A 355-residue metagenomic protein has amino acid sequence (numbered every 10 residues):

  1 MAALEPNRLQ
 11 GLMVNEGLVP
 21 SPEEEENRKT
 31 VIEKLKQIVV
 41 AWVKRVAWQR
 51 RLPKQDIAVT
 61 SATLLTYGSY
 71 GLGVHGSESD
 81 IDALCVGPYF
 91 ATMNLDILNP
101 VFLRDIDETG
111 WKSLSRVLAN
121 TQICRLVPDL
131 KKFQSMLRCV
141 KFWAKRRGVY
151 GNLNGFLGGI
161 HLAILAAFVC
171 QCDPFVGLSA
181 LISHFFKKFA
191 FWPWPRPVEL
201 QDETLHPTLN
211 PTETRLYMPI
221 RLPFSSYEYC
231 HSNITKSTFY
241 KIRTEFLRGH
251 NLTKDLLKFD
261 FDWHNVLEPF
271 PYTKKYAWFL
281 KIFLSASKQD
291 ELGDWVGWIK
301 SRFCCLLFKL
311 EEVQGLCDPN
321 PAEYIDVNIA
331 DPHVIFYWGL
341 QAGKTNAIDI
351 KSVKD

Functional and structural regions predicted by a protein language model:
M1-E78, G87-T92, D105-W111, L118-A119 (+1 more regions): N-terminal regions immediately upstream of nucleotidyltransferase
A2-Q10, R138, G148, G155-G158 (+1 more regions): Pol beta-like nucleotidyltransferase catalytic core
N7, K29-E33, Q37, A41 (+9 more regions): Amphipathic alpha-helical interface elements that mediate macromolecular binding in regulatory proteins
E23, F142, N152, F168: Structure-specific DNA junction-binding interface
E25, I32, L153-G159: Conserved phosphate/pyrophosphate-binding and hydrolysis machinery centered on Walker-type P-loop NTPases, extending
Q37-A41, R45-Q49, Y70-G73, G87-T92 (+8 more regions): Short amphipathic alpha-helical interaction elements and helix-loop-helix interfaces that mediate dimerization
S79-T92, I97, V353-K354: Short, intrinsically disordered, charge-balanced linker/junction segments flanking boundaries in proteins
M93-G151, K236: Conserved NTP/Mg2+-binding pocket subregion across the NTase superfamily
